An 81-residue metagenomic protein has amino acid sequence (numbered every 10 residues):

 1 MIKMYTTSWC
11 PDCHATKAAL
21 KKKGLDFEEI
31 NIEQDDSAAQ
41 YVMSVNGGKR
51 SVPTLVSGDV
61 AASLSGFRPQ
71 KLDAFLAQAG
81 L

Functional and structural regions predicted by a protein language model:
M1-K3, E28, D59-A62: Short active-site oxyanion
M1-L25: Local sequence-structure signature of Cys/Sec-based thiol-disulfide redox active-site neighborhoods
P11, D36-S37, R50, Q70-K71: Short alpha-helical
D26-A39: Thiol-based oxidoreductase modules, predominantly thioredoxin-like and allied folds used for disulfide exchange
Q40-S44: Short, charge-rich, low-complexity interaction segments located in flexible loops at or near secondary-structure
N46-L55: Structural micro-motif
S57-L81: Non-catalytic, surface beta->alpha helical segment in thiol-disulfide oxidoreductase systems
